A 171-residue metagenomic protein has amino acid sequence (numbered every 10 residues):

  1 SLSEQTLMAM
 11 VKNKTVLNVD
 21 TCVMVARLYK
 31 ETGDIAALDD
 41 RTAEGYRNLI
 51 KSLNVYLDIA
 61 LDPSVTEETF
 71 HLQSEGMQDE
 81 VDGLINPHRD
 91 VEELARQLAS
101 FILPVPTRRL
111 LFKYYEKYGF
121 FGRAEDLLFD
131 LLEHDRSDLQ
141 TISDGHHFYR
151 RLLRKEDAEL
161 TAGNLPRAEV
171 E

Functional and structural regions predicted by a protein language model:
S1-L7, D34, L53-L61, E125-H134: Amphipathic alpha-helical segments of tetratricopeptide repeats
A9-N13: Phosphoinositide system proteins, centered on phosphoinositide phosphatases and their trafficking scaffolds
V16-L38, I50-L57, H71-D79, F101-K113 (+1 more regions): Amphipathic alpha-helical repeat scaffolds of TPR domains
L17-M24, E44, N48, Q73 (+5 more regions): Structural signature of alpha-solenoid helical repeat junctions
T42, L49, Y56, A95 (+2 more regions): Inward-facing hydrophobic residues that define packing positions of alpha-helical scaffold repeats
I59-T69, R123, E133-D144: Boundary/linker segments of alpha-helical solenoid repeat arrays
V105-R136: Active-site/pore-lining binding-face segments in mid-to-C-terminal subdomains
A158-E171: Terminal, low-structured helical/coil segments at or just beyond the last alpha-helical repeat
